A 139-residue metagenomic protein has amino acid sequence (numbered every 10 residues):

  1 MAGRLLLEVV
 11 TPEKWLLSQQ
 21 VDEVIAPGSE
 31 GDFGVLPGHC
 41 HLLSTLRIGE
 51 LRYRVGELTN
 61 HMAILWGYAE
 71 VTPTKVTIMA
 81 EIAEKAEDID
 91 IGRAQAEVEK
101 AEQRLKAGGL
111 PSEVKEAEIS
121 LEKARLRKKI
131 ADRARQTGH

Functional and structural regions predicted by a protein language model:
M1-L6, W15, R133-Q136: N-terminal export/targeting signal detector
L6-A96, K100: Compact, glycine-rich, soluble single-domain proteins
A86-H139: Acidic/glycine-rich phosphate/pyrophosphate-binding loops and surrounding catalytic core that coordinate Mg2+
